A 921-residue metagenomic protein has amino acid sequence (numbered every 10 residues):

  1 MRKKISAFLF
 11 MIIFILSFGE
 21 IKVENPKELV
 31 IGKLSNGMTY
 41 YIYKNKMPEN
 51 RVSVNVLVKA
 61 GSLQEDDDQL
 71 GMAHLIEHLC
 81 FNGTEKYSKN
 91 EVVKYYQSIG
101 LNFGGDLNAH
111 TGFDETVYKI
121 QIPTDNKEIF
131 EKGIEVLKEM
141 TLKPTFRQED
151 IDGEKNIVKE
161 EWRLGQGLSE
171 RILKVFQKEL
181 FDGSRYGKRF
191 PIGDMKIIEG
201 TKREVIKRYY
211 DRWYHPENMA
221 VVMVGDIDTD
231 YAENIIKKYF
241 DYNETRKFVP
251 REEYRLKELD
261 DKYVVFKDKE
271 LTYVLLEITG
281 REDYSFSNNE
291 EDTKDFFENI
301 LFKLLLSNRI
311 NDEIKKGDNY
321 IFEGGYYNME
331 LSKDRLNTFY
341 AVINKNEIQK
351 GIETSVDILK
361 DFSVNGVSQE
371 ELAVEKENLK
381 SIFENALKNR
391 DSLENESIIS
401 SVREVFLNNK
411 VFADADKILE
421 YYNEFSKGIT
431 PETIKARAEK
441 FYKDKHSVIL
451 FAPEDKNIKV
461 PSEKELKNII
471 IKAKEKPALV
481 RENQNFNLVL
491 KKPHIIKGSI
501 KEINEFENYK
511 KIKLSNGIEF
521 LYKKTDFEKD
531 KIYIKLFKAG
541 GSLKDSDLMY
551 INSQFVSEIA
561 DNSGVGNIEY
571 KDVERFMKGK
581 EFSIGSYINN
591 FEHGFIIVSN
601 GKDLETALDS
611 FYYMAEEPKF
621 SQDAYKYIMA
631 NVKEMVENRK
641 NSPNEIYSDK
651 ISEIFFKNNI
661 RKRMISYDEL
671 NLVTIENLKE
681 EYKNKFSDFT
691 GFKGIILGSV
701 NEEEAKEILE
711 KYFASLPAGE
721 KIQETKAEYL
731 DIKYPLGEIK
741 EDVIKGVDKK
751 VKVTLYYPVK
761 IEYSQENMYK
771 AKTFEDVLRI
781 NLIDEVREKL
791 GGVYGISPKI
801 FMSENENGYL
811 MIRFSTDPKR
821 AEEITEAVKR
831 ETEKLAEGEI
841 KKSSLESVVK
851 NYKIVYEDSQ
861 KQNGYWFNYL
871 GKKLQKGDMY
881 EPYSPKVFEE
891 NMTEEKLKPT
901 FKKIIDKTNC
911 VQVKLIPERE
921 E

Functional and structural regions predicted by a protein language model:
R2-M11: Sec-dependent signal peptide recognition, specifically the positively charged N-region followed immediately by
F10-G19: Hydrophobic h-region of N-terminal signal peptides that target proteins for export in Gram-negative bacteria
F18-T39, D228-K269, Y273-D283, S287-N288 (+12 more regions): Proteolytic maturation boundary segments
Y43, P48-E65, G71-L75, N90-E139 (+16 more regions): M16 family metallopeptidases and their MPP-like homologs
Y95, K143-F146, D150-I151, L164 (+4 more regions): Peptidyl-prolyl cis-trans isomerase
R147, T245-V249, V364-V374, S621 (+2 more regions): Flexible helix-coil linker/hinge segments at domain or subdomain boundaries
K155-K159, R171-V205, Y209-P216, V224 (+3 more regions): Hydrophobic, small-residue-rich alpha-helical packing segments that form membrane-like cores
Y214, F686-S687: Flexible, low-complexity linker/tail segments at the boundary of structured domains
